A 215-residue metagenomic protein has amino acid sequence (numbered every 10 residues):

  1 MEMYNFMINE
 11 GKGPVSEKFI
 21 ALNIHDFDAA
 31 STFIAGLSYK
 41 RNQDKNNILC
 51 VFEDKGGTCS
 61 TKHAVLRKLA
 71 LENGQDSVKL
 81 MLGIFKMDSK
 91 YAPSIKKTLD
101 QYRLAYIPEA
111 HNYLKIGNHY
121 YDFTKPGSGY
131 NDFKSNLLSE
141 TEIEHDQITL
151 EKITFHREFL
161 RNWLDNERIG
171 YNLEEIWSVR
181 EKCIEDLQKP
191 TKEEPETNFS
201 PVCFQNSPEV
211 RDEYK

Functional and structural regions predicted by a protein language model:
M1-G57: Secondary-structure boundary elements
M3, M7-L22, Y39, G83-K215: His-Asp-centered catalytic microenvironments across diverse enzyme cores, prominently the transglutaminase-like
A29, V65-K68, E109: Short Gly/charged-rich anion-binding patches and loops
N46, L82-G83: Proline- and acidic/polar-enriched loop/turn elements at helix boundaries
C50-A64, T191-P201: Short N-terminal helix-initiation segments at or just after the protein's N-terminus
K55-L82, L114: Cysteine-centered nucleophilic/redox motifs
